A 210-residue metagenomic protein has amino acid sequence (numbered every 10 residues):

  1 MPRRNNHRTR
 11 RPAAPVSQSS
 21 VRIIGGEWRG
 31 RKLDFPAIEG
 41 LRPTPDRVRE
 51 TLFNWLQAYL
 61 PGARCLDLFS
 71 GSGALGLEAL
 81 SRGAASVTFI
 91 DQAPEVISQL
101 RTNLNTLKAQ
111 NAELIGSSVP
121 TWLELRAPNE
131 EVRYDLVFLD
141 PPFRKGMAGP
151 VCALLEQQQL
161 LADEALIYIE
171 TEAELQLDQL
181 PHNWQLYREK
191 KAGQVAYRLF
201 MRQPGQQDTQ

Functional and structural regions predicted by a protein language model:
M1-Q210: Class I S-adenosyl-L-methionine-dependent methyltransferase catalytic core
